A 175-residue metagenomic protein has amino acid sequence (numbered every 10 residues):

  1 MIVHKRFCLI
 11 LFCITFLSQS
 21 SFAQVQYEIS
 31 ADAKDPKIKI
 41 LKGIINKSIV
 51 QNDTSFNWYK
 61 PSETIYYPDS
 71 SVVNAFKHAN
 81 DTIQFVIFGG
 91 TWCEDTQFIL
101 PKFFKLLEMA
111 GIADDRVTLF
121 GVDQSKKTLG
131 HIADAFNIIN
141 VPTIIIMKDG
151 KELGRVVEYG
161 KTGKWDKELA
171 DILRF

Functional and structural regions predicted by a protein language model:
M1-Q26: Bacterial Sec-dependent N-terminal signal peptides
F22-A79, A170-F175: Non-globular targeting/processing and membrane-anchoring segments
K77-Q84, K102-L119: Conserved helix-turn-beta segment immediately C-terminal to the redox Cys motif in thioredoxin-like folds
F85-G90, D114-T128: Thiol-based oxidoreductase modules, predominantly thioredoxin-like and allied folds used for disulfide exchange
T91-I99: Conserved redox-active cysteine motifs that mediate thiol-disulfide chemistry, especially di-cysteine Cys-X(1-2)-Cys
F136-M147: Structural micro-motif
I146-F175: Non-catalytic, surface beta->alpha helical segment in thiol-disulfide oxidoreductase systems
